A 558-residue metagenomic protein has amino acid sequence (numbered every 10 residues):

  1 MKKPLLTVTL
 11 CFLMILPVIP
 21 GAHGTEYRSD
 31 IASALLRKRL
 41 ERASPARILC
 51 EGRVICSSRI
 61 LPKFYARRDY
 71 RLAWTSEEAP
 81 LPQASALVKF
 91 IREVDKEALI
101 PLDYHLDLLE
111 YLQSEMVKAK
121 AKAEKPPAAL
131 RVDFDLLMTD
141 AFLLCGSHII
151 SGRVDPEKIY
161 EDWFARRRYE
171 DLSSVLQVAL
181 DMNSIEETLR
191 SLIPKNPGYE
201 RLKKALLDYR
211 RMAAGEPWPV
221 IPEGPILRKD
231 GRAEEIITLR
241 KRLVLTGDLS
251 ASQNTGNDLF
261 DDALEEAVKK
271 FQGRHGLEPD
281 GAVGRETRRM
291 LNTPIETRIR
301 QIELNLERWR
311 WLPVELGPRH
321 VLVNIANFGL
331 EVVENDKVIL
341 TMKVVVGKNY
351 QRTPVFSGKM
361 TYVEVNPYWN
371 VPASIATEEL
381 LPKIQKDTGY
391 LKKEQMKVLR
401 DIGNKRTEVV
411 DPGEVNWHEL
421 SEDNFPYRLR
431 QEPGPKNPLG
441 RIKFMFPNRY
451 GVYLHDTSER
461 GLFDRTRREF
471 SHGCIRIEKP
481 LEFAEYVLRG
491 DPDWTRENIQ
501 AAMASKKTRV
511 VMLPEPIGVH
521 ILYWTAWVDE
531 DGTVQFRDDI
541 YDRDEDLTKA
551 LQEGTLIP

Functional and structural regions predicted by a protein language model:
M1-T9: Bacterial N-terminal signal peptides that target proteins for export
L6, I19-A22: Intrinsically disordered, low-complexity segments enriched in proline/serine/threonine
V8-P17: Bacterial N-terminal signal peptides
A22-A66, L136, D140-L143, W163 (+2 more regions): Well-ordered beta-sheet/strand-loop patches within structured domains
T25-Y169: Cationic-aromatic interfacial patches
